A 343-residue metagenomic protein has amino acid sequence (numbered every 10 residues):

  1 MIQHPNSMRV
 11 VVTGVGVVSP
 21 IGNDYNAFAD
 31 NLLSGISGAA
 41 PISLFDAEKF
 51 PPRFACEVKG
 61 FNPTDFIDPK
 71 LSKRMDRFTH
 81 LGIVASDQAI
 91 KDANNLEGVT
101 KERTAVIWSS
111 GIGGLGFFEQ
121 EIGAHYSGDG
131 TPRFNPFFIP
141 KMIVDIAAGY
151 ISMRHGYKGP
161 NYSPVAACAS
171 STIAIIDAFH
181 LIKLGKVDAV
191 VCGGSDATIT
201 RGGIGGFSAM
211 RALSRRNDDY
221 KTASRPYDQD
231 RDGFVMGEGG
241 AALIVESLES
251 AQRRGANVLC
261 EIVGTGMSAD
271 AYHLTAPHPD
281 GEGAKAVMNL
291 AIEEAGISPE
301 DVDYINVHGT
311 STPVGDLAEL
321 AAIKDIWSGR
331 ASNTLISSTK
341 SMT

Functional and structural regions predicted by a protein language model:
R9-T13, S37-A40, D218-A295, Y304: Condensing-enzyme catalytic core mediating Claisen C-C bond formation in acyl metabolism
V12, A27, L33-A166, S195-G206 (+1 more regions): Conserved beta-ketoacyl condensing-enzyme motif
N26-L33, G116-T131, L181-L184, I204-N217 (+2 more regions): A glycine- and small-aliphatic-rich helix-loop capping segment at beta-alpha/alpha-beta transitions that lines
G82-A93, A147, A174, E246-L248 (+4 more regions): Short, well-ordered amphipathic alpha-helical segments that serve as non-catalytic structural scaffolds within diverse
G82-L96, A147-H155, P160-D196, F234-A256: Active-site-proximal alpha-helical scaffold in enzymes
A89-K101, A251-V258, M288-Y304, I326-R330: Phosphate/pyrophosphate-binding loops at sites that engage ATP/ADP/AMP, CoA/4′-phosphopantetheine, polyphosphate
D129-N135, I176, H180, L184 (+3 more regions): Glycine-/small-residue-rich "gating" segment that lines the acyl/pantetheine channel and substrate pocket
F134-I139, G159-A166, D228-D232, T334-T343: Short pre-catalytic strand/loop immediately N-terminal to key active-site residues, enriched for Gly-Thr
